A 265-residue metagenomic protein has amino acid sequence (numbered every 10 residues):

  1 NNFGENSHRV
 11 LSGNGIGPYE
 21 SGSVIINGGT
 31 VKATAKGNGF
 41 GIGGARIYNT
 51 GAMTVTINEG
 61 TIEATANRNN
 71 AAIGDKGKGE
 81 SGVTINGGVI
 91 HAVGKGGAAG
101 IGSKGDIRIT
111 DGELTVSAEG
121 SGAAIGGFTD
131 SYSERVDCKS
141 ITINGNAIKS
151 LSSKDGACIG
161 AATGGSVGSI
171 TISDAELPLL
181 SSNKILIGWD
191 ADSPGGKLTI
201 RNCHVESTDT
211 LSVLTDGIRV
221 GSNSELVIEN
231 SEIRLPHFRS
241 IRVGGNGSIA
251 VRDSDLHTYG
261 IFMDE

Functional and structural regions predicted by a protein language model:
N1-A35, I42-A66, I73-G94, G100-E119 (+5 more regions): Surface-exposed loop/turn motifs in large extracellular/passenger domains
